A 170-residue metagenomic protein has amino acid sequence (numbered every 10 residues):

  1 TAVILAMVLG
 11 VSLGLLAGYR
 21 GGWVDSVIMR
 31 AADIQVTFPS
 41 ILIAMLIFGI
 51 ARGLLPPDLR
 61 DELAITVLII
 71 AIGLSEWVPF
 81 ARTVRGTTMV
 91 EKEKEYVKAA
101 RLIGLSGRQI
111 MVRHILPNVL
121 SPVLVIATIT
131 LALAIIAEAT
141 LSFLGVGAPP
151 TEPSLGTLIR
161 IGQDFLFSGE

Functional and structural regions predicted by a protein language model:
T1, G21-M29, M89-E93, V97-V125: Amphipathic cytosolic juxtamembrane alpha-helices at the membrane-cytosol interface of multi-pass membrane transporters
T1, L13, P39-I43, I159-R160: Hydrophobic alpha-helical segments within and immediately flanking transmembrane helices of multi-pass membrane proteins
T1-L9, F38, R108-T140: Transmembrane alpha-helices
L5, L9, G18-Y19, V24 (+2 more regions): Generic hydrophobic transmembrane alpha-helix motif, especially the helices
V24-A31, Q35, I115, L155-L158 (+1 more regions): Hydrophobic alpha-helical segments of integral membrane proteins, encompassing both true transmembrane helices
A44, A71, V97-K98, V125 (+2 more regions): Interfacial helix-capping/hinge residues at the ends of transmembrane alpha-helices
F48-I50, I72, T88, T130 (+1 more regions): Glycine-rich helix-loop "coupling/hinge" segments at transmembrane-helix boundaries in multipass transporters
